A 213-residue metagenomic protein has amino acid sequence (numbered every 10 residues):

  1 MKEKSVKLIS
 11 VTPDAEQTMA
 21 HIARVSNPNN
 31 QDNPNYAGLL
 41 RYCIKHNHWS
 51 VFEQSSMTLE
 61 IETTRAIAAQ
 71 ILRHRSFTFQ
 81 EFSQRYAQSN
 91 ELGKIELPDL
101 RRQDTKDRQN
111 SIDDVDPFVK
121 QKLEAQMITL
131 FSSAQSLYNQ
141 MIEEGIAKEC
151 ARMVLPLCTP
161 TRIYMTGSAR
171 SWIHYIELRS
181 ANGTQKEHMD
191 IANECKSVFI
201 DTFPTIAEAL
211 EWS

Functional and structural regions predicted by a protein language model:
M1-S213: Family-specific signature for flavin-dependent thymidylate synthase
